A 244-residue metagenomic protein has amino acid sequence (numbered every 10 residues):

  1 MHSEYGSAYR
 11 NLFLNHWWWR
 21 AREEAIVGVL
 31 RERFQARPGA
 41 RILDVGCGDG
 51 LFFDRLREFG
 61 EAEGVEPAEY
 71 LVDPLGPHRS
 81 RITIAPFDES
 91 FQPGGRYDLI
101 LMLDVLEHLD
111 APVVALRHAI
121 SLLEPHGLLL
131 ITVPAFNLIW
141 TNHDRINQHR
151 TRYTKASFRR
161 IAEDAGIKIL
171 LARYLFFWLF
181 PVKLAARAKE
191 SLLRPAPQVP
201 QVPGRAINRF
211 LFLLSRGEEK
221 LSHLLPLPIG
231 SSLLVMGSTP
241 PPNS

Functional and structural regions predicted by a protein language model:
M1-L103, V113-L116, P200, R205 (+3 more regions): Conserved N-terminal segment of class I S-adenosyl-L-methionine
E4, L179-S244: A C-terminal cap/extension of S-adenosyl-L-methionine-dependent methyltransferases that defines the acceptor-substrate
R10-L12, L129-T151, K155-E163: Short, glycine-/aromatic-enriched active-site segment of Class I SAM-dependent methyltransferases
L71, N137-I139, W178: Feature marks short, surface-exposed loop/turn motifs that line or immediately flank catalytic pockets and channel
D104, H108: A short His-aromatic
V113-L128: A short glycine-rich, Lys/Arg-flanked "PGG" loop and its adjoining helix->strand segment in the class I
I167-F177: Conserved S-adenosyl-L-methionine
